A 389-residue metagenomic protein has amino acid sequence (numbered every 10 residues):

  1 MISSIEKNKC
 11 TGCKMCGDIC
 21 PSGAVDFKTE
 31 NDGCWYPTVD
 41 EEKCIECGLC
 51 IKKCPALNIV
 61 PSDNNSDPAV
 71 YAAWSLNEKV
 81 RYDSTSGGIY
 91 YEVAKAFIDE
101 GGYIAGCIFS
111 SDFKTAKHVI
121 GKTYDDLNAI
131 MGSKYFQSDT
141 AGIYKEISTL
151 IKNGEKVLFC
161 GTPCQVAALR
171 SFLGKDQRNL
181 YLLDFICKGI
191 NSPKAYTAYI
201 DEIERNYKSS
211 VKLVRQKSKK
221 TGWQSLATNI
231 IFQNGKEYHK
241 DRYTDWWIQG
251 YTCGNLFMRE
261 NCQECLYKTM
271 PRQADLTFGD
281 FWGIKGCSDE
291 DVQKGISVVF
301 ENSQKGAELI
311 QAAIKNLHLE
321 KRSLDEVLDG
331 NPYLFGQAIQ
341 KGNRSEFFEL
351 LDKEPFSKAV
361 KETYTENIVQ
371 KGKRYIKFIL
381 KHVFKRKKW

Functional and structural regions predicted by a protein language model:
M1-K7, T38-E42, T244-C253: Short, intrinsically disordered, charge-biased short linear motifs at domain edges
I2-K9, M15-D32, Y36-T38, G48-S66 (+1 more regions): Iron-sulfur cluster-binding cysteine motifs and their immediate structural context in ferredoxin-like electron-transfer
N8-S22, I45-L57, T162-A168, F257-M270: Local cysteine-cluster metal-coordination motifs and their immediate loop/turn environment, predominantly Fe-S cluster
E42-N153, V327-N343, E349-S357: Flanking helices and flexible, charged tails adjoining ferredoxin-like Fe-S electron-transfer domains in multi-subunit
T85-G88, S111, F159-L169, G189-N191: Gly/Ser/Thr-rich loops at beta-strand to alpha-helix junctions that form or flank small-molecule/cofactor-binding
E100-Y103, K208-W389: Long, compositionally biased charged/polar accessory segments in the mid-to-C-terminal portions of proteins
R170-Y181, I200-R205: Short, surface-exposed basic-aromatic patches at helix termini and helix-loop junctions that form
Y181-E202: Short, flexible loop segments at boundaries between secondary-structure elements
